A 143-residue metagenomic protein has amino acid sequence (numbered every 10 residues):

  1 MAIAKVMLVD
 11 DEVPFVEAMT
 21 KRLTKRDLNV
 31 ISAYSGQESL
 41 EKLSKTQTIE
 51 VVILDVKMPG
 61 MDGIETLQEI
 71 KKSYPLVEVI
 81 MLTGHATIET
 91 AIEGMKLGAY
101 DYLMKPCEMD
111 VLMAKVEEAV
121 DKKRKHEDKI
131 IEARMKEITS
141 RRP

Functional and structural regions predicted by a protein language model:
V13-S32: Two-component/phosphorelay signaling modules centered on CheY-like receiver
S32-E41, G63: Helix N-cap/capping motif at the beta->alpha junctions
E41, I64-L76: Short amphipathic alpha-helix used as the core "switch/output" element in two-component signaling
M58: Receiver (REC) domain active-site loop signature in two-component systems and cognate sites in sensor histidine kinases
C107-V116: C-terminal output helix
D121-P143: CheY-like receiver
